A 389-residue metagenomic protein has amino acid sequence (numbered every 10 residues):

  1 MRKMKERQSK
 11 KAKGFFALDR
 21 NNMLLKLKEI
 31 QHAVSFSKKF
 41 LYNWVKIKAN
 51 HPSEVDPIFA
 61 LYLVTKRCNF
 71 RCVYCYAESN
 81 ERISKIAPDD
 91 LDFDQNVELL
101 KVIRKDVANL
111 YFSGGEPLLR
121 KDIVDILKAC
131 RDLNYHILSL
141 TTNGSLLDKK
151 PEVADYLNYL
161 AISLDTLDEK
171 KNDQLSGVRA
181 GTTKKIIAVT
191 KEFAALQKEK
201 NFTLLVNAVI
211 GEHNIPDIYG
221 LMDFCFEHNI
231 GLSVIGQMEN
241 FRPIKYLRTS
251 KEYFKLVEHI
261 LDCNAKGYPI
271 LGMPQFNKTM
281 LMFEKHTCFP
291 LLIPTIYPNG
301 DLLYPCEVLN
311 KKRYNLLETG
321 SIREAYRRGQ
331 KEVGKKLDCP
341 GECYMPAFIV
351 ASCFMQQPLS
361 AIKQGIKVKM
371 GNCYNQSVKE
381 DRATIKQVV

Functional and structural regions predicted by a protein language model:
M1-E54, N299, K311-Y314, E324 (+1 more regions): Radical SAM enzyme core and accessory elements
K10-K11, F15-K150, N158, G365 (+2 more regions): Conserved alpha-helical substructure of the radical SAM core
L61-L63, G114, T141, A161 (+6 more regions): Short beta-strand segments
V64, C68, D92, C130 (+7 more regions): Generic structural signal for small/hydrophobic residues in well-ordered secondary structure, especially within
E81-K85, E169-S176, F241-Y246: A short acidic, helix-capping loop that chelates divalent metal ions and anchors anionic groups
A87-L91, G177-T182, R248-E252: Alpha-helix N-cap and loop-to-helix initiation/capping positions
F93-S113, R120-G236: Radical SAM/AdoMet-radical enzyme domain recognition
I230, R242-E258, G267-V368: Accessory C-terminal segments flanking Radical SAM cores
